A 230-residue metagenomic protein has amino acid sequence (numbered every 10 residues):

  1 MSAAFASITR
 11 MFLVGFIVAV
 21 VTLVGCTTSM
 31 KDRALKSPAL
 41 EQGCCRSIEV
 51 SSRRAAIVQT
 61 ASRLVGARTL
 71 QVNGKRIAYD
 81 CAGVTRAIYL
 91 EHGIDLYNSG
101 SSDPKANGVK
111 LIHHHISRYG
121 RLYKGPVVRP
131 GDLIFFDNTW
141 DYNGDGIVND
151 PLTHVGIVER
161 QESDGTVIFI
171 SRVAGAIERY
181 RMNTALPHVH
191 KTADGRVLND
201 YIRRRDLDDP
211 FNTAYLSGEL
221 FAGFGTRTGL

Functional and structural regions predicted by a protein language model:
S2-L13: Bacterial N-terminal signal peptides that target proteins for export
V14-A19: Sec-dependent N-terminal signal peptides
L23-G25: C-terminal motif of bacterial Sec signal peptides marking the signal peptidase cleavage site
T28-D103, S117, A214-L230: N-terminal capping segments
R46-I48, Y97-R179: ...with weaker cross-activation on analogous glycine-rich loops/strands in unrelated enzymes
A87, L111-H115, G195: Alpha-helix boundary/capping detector
G144-L230: Aromatic- and glycine-rich peptidoglycan recognition patches
